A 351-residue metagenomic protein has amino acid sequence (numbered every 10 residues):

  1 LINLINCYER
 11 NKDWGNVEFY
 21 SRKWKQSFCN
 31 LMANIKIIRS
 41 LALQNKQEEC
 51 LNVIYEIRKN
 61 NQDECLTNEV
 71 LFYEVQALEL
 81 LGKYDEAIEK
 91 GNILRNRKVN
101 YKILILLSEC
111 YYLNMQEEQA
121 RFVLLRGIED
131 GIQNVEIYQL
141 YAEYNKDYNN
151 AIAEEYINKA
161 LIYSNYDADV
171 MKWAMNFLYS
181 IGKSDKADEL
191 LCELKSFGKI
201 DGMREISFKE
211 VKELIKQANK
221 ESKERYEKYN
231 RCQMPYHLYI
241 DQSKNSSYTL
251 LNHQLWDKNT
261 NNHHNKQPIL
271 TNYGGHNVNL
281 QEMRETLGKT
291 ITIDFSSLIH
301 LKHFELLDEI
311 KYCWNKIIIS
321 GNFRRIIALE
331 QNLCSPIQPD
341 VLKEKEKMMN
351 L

Functional and structural regions predicted by a protein language model:
L1-I2, Q26-K36, Q62-Y73, N96-L106 (+5 more regions): Generic helix N-cap/helix-start motif at coil->alpha-helix transitions
Y8, L41, L78, Y111 (+2 more regions): Residue at a conserved register position within TPR or TPR-like alpha-solenoid repeats
N11, Q44, L81, N114 (+2 more regions): Structural motif corresponding to the intra-repeat A-B loop/turn of tetratricopeptide repeats
D13-Q26, Q47-N60, K83-R95, E117-E129 (+3 more regions): Alpha-helical repeat scaffolds
Y141, Y156-A160, S164, A174-F177 (+3 more regions): Extended charged low-complexity segments that act as oligomerization/scaffolding linkers
L191, L287-L351: Active-site-proximal, substrate-binding regions of enzyme catalytic domains and RNA-binding/basic surfaces
C192-I200, S207-H264, E346-M348: Preference for solvent-exposed, low-hydrophobicity sequence contexts
H276-L287: A short acidic-Thr-Gly-centered motif at the start of a beta-strand
